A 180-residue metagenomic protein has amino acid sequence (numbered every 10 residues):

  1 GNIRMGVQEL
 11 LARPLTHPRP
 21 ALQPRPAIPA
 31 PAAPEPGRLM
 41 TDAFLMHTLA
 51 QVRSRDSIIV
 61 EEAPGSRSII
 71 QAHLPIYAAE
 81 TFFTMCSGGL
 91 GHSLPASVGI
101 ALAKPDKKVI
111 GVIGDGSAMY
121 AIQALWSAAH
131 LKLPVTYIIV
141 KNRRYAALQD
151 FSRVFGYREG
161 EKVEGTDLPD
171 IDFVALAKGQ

Functional and structural regions predicted by a protein language model:
G1-A21: Terminal amphipathic helices with adjacent charged low-complexity linkers/tails
G1-Q8, I69-Q180: Thiamine diphosphate
L15-L22, S57-I58, G160: Residue-level signal for secondary-structure boundary elements
A21-I28, A175-A177: Short, basic/glycine-rich phosphate-binding loops at helix/coil junctions that contact nucleotide phosphates
P24-A101: Active-site diphosphate/adenylate-binding microenvironment
